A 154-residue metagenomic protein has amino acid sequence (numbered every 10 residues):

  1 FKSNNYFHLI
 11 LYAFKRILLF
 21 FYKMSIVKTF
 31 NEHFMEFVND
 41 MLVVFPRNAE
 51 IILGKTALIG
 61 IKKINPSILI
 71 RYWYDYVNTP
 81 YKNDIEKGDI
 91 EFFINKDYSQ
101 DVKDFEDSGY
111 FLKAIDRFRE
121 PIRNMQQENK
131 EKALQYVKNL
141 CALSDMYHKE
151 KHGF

Functional and structural regions predicted by a protein language model:
F1-K23: N-terminal amphipathic/basic-hydrophobic helices that include classical n-h-c signal peptides and signal-anchor
M24-E131, D145-F154: Terminal low-complexity "docking" segments
Q135-M146: Short, hydrophobic/amphipathic alpha-helical patches that form generic packing surfaces within helical domains
